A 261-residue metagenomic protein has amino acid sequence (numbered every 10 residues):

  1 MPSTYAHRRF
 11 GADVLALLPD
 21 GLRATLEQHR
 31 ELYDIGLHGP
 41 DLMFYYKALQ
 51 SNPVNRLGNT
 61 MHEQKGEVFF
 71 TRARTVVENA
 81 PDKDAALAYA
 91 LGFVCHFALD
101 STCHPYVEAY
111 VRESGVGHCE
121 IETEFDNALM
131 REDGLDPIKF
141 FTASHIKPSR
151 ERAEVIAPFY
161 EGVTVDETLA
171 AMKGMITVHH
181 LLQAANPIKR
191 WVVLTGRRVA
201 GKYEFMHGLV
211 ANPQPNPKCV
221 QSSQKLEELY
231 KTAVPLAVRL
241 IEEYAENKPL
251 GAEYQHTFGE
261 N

Functional and structural regions predicted by a protein language model:
M1-A90, V94-N261: N-terminal leader/auxiliary helical segments
